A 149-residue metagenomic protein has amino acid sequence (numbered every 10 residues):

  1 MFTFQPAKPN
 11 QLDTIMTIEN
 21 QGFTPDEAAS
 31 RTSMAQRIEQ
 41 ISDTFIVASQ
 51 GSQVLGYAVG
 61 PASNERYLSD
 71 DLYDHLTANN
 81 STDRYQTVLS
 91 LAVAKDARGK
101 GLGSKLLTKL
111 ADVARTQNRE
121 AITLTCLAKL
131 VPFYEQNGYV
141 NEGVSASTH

Functional and structural regions predicted by a protein language model:
F2-I15: A short beta-loop-alpha structural element at the N-terminal edge of CoA-dependent acyl/N-acetyltransferase catalytic
T24-G51, V59-A78: Active-site rim helix/loop that mediates acceptor-substrate recognition in acyltransferases
Y57-A92, R98, T108, A146-H149: Conserved acyl-donor/pantetheine-binding loop and adjacent beta-alpha core of acyl/acetyltransferases and related
S63-E65, T125, E135, V140-H149: Conserved catalytic-core motifs of GNAT/GCN5-like acyltransferases
N80-T82, A94-T108, Q117, V131-P132 (+1 more regions): Conserved glycine-rich acetyl-CoA-binding loop
Q86, L107, D112-L127: Conserved GNAT acetyl-CoA-binding A-motif
